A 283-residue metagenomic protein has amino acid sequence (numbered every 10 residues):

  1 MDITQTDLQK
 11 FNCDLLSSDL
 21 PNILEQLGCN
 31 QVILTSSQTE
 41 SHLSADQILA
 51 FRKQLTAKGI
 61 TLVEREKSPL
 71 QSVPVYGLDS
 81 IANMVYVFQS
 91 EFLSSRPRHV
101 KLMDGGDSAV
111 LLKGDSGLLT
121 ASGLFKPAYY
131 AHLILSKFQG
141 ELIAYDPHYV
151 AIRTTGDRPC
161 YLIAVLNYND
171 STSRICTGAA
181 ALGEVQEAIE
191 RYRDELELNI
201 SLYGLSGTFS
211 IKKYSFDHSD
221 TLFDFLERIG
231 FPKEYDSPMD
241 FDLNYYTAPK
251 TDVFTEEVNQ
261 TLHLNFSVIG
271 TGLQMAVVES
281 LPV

Functional and structural regions predicted by a protein language model:
M1-D19: Boundary/entry segment of secreted carbohydrate-active catalytic domains
D2-T4, Q31, L70-G183: Aromatic/acidic polysaccharide-binding cleft in carbohydrate-active enzymes
L15-N22, D46-K53, V85-S90, Y130-I134: Alpha-helical scaffolding segments of alpha/beta enzyme cores, especially the outer helices of TIM-barrel or partial
L16-T35: Catalytic domains of carbohydrate-active enzymes, especially glycoside hydrolases
G28-Q31, T56-L62, R96-H99: Short, well-ordered coil/turn segments that N-cap beta-strands
S36-H42: Glycine-rich, proline-tolerant flexible connector loops at the mouths of alpha/beta enzymes
S44, L55-V75: Internal metal/ion-chelating core segments
N169-V283: C-terminal beta-sandwich/jelly-roll accessory domains of carbohydrate-active enzymes
